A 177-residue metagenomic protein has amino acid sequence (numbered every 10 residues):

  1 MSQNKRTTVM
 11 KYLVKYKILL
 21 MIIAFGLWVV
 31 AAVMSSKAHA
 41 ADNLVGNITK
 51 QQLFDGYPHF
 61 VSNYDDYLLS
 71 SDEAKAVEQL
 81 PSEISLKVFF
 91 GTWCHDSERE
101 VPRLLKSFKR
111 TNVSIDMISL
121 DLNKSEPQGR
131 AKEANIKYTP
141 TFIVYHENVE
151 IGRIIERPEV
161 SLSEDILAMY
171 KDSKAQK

Functional and structural regions predicted by a protein language model:
M21-A32: Bacterial N-terminal signal peptides
A38-P81: N-terminal leader/targeting and pre-domain segments
P81-I84, R103-I118: Conserved helix-turn-beta segment immediately C-terminal to the redox Cys motif in thioredoxin-like folds
S82-T92: Short active-site neighborhood of thiol/selenol oxidoreductases, capturing the structured segment around
F89, V113-E126: Thiol-based oxidoreductase modules, predominantly thioredoxin-like and allied folds used for disulfide exchange
G91-E100: Conserved redox-active cysteine motifs that mediate thiol-disulfide chemistry, especially di-cysteine Cys-X(1-2)-Cys
A134-V144: Structural micro-motif
H146-Q176: Non-catalytic, surface beta->alpha helical segment in thiol-disulfide oxidoreductase systems
